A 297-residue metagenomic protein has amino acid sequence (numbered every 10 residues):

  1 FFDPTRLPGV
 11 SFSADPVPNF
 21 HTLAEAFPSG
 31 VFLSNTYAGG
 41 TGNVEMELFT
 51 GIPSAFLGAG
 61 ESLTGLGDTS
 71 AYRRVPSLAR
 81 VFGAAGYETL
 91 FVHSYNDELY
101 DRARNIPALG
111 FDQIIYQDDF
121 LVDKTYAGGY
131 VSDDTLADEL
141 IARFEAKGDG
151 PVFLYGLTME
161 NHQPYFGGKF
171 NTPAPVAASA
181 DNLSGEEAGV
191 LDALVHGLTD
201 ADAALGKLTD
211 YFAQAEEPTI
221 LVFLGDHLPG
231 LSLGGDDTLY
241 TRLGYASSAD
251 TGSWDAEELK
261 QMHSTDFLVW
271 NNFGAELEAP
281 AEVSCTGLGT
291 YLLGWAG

Functional and structural regions predicted by a protein language model:
F1-G297: Solvent-exposed soluble domains appended to multi-pass membrane proteins
